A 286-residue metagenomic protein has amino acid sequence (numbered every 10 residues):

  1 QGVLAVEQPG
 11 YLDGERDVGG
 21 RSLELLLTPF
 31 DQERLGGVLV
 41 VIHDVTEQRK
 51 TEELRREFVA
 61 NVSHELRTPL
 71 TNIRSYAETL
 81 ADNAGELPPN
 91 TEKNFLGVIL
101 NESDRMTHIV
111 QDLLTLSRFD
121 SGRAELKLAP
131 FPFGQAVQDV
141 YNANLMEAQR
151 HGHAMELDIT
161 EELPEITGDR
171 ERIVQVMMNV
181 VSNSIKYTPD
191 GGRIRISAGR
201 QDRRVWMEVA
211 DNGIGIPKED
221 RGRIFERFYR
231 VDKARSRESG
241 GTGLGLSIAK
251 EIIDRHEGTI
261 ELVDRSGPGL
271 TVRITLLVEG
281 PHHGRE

Functional and structural regions predicted by a protein language model:
Q1-E47: PAS-family sensory/regulatory modules and their coupling/dimerization elements
E57, I216-R230: Short conserved segment of the HATPase_c
N101-M106: Short alpha-helical segment of the dimerization/phosphotransfer core of two-component systems
S121-L126, E165-G168: Conserved micro-motifs of the catalytic ATP-binding
K127-P132, Q149, A154-P164: Conserved catalytic submotifs in the C-terminal HATPase_c
G191-R203: Short beta-strand/loop element within the Bergerat-fold HATPase_c
E257-G258: Conserved glycine-rich
